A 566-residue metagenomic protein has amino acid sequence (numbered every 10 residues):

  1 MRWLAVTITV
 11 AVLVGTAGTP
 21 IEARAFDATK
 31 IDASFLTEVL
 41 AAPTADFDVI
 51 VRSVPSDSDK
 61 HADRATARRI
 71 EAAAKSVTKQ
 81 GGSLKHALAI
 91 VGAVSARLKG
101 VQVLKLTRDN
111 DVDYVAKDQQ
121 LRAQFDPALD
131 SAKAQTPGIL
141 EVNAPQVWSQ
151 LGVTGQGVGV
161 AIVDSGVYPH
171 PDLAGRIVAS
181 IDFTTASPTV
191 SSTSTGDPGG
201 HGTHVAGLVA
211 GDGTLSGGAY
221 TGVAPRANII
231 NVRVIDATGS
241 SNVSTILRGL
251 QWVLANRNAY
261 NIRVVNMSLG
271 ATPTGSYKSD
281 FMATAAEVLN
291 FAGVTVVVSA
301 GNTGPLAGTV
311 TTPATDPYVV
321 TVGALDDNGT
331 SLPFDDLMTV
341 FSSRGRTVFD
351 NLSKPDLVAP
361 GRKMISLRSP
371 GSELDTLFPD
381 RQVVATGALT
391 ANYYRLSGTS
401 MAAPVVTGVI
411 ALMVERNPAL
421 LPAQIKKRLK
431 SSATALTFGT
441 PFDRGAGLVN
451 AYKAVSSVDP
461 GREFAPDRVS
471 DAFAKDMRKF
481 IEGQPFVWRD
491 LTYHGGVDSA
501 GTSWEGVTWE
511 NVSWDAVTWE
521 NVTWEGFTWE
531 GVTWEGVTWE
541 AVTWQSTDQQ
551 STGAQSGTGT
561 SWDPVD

Functional and structural regions predicted by a protein language model:
M1-Q150, V158-G159, P171, V178 (+11 more regions): Autoinhibitory N-terminal propeptides
A23-F26, W148-I181, T185-S244, N258-V264 (+9 more regions): Subtilisin-like serine protease catalytic core
K30, T37-E38, Y220, A255 (+11 more regions): C-terminal subdomain of the subtilisin-like protease fold in secreted/lumenal serine endopeptidases
A45, R64-E71, R97-V101, E141 (+10 more regions): Soluble non-cytosolic domains of exported or imported proteins
D48-S53, S58-R64, V91-A93, V147-S149 (+6 more regions): Second-shell loop/turn segments in exported
D59, V101, S149, T154-Q156 (+16 more regions): Substrate-binding/access-modulating region of protease and related hydrolase catalytic domains
S131-P145, A186-T195, L332-V340, F349 (+2 more regions): Surface-exposed acidic, glycine/proline-enriched linker/cap segments that occur as 15-30-residue helix-coil
A210-G211, Q251-W252, T407-E415: Short glycine/serine- and small hydrophobic-enriched flexible loop segments
